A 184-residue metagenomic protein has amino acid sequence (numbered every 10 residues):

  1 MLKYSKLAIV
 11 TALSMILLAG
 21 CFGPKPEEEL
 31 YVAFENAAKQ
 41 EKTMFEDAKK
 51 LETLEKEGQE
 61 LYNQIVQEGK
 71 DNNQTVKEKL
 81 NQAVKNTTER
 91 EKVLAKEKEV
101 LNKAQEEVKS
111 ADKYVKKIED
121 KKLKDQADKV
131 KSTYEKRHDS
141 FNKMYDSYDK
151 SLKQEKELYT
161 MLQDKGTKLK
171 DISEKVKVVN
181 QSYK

Functional and structural regions predicted by a protein language model:
M1-A8: Bacterial N-terminal signal peptides that target proteins for export
K6, E29, N36, T133 (+1 more regions): Residue-level detector of alpha-helix boundaries and kinks
I9-V10, C21: Disulfide-bonded cysteines in secreted/extracellular proteins and peptides
I16-G20: C-terminal motif of bacterial Sec signal peptides marking the signal peptidase cleavage site
F22-A95: Immediate post-signal-peptide N-terminus of mature secreted/exported proteins
E91-N180: Extended amphipathic alpha-helical interaction segments
S182-K184: Ordered, amphipathic secondary-structure segments that act as subunit-interaction surfaces in large macromolecular
